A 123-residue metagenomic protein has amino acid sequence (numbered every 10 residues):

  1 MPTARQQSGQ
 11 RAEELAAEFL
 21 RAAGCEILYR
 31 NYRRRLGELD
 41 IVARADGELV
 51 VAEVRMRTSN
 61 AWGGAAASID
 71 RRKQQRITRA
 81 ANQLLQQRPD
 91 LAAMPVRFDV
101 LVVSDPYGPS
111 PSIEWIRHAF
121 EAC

Functional and structural regions predicted by a protein language model:
M1, R57-A61, I116-R117: Short glycine/proline- and charge-enriched loop/turn segments that cap or connect secondary-structure elements
M1-R30: Acidic-basic catalytic patches of nuclease active cores, encompassing PD-(D/E)XK and other metal-cofactor nuclease
E26, L49, P95: Hydrophobic "anchor" residues on beta-strands that sit immediately upstream of conserved functional sites
R30-N31, E53, E114-H118: Secondary-structure boundary/capping motif
R35-G37: Short acidic/glycine-enriched loop/turn segments that link adjacent beta-strands
L39-G64, I69, I77: Conserved catalytic cores of phosphodiester-cleaving nucleases, focusing on short active-site segments
W62-V96: Mid-chain, well-packed structural core segment of small domains
Q87-C123: Domain-level recognition of nuclease-like catalytic cores that cleave nucleotide substrates
